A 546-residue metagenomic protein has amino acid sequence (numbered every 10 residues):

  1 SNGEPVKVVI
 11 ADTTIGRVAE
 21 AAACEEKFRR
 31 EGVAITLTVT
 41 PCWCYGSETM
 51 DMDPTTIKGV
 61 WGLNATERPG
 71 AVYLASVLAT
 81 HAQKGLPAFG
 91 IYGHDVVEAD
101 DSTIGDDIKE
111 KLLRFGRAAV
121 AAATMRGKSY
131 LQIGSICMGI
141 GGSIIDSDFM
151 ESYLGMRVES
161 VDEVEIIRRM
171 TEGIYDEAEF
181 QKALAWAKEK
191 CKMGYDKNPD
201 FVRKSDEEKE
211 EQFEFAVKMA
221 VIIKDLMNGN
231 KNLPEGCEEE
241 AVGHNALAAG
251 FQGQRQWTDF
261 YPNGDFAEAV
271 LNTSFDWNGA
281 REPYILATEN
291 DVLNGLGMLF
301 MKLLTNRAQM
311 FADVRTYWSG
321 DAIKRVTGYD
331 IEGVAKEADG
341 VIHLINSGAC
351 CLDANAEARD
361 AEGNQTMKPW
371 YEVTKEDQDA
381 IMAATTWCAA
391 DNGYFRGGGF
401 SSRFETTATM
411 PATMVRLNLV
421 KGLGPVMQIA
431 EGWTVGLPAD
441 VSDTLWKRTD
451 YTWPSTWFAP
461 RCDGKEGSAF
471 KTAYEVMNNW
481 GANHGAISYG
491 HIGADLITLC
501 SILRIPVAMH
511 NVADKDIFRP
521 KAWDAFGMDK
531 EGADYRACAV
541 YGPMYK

Functional and structural regions predicted by a protein language model:
N2-V9, G62-E208, Q212: Cap/lid and interdomain-hinge subdomains that line or gate substrate/regulatory clefts in soluble alpha/beta enzymes
G3-P5, D12-G16, G229, G236: Structural boundary/hinge residues at secondary-structure and domain interfaces
V9-T56: Beta-alpha junction/loop-to-helix N-cap segments that form part of ligand/metal-binding clefts
T14-V18, T38-T49, L63-Y73, D95-E98 (+4 more regions): Gly/Ser/Thr-rich loops at beta-strand to alpha-helix junctions that form or flank small-molecule/cofactor-binding
G16-A19, A23, P69-Y73, T103-E110 (+7 more regions): Conserved active-site and cofactor/substrate-binding residues in soluble primary-metabolism enzymes
R30, C42, I57, W61-L63 (+4 more regions): Anaerobic metallocofactor- and corrinoid-dependent redox/one-carbon enzyme cores, especially those from methanogenesis
A34-T36, S129, L247-A248: Structural motif
V39-C42, T49-L74, A82-D95, L271-T288: Short, acidic/small-residue loops that bind anionic groups at enzyme active sites
